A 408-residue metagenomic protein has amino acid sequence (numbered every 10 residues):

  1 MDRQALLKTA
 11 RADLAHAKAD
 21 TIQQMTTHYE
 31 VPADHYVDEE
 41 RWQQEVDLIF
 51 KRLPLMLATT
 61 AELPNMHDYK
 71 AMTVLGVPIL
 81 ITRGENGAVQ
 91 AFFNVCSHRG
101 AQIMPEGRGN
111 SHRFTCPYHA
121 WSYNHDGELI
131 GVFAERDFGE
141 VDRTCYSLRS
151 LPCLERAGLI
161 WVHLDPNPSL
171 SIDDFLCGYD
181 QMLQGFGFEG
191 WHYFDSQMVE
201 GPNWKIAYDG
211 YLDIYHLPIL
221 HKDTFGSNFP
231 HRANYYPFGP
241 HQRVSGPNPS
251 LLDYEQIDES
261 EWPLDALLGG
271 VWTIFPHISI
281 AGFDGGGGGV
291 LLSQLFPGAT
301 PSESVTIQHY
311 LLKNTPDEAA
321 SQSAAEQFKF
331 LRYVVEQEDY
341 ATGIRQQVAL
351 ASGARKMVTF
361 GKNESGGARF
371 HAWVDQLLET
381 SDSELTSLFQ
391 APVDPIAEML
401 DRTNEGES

Functional and structural regions predicted by a protein language model:
M1-E106, P152-E155: N-terminal pre-ligand scaffold of iron-sulfur
R11-E39, A101-T115, R149-P152, D223-E255: N-terminal short leaders/motifs
Q23, Y29, A33-H35, L48 (+9 more regions): Flexible, active-site-adjacent loop/turn segments at secondary-structure boundaries
V37, C145, L331, V335: Soluble or luminal CAZymes and related metallo-dependent hydrolases
K51-L63, V132-D137, T273-I278: Short Pro/Gly-enriched beta-strand edge/turn motifs at strand-loop
L57-N65, D142, L268-W272, H309: Short linear motifs in intrinsically disordered
E62-P166, L170-C177: Rieske [2Fe-2S] iron-sulfur-binding domain
T82-R83, A88, L154, L159-S408: C-terminal catalytic domain of Rieske-type non-heme iron oxygenases
